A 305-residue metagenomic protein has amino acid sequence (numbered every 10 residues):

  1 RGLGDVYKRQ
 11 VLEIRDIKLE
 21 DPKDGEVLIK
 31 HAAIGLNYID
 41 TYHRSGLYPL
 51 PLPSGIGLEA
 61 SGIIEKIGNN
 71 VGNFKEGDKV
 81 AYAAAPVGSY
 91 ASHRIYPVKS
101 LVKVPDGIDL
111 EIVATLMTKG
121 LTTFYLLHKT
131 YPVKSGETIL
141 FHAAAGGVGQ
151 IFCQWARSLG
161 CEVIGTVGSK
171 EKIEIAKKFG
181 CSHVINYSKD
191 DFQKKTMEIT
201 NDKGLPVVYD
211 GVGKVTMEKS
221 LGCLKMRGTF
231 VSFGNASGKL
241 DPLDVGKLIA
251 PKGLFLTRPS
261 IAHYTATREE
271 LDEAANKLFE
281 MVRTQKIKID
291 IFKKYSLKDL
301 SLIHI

Functional and structural regions predicted by a protein language model:
G2-Y7, I305: Short, small-residue-biased leader/transition segments that mark boundaries at the very start of proteins
K18-G35, L47-G88: Glycine-rich beta-strand-centered segment in the early N-terminal region that forms part of a ligand/cofactor-binding
K79, T138, E162, T229 (+1 more regions): Short glycine-centered segments of the SAM/dcSAM-binding site in methyltransferase folds
V80-A145: NAD(P)H dinucleotide-binding glycine-rich loop of Rossmann-like/cofactor-binding domains, especially the beta1-alpha1
L116-K189: Mid-domain Rossmann-like dinucleotide-binding core that forms the NAD(H)/NADP(H) cofactor-binding site
L159, V167-K170, V215-I287: Glycine-rich phosphate-binding loop and adjacent beta-alpha segment of Rossmann(oid) nucleotide-cofactor-binding
F192-N201: Short amphipathic alpha-helix with an adjacent loop that forms part of the alpha/beta core around
